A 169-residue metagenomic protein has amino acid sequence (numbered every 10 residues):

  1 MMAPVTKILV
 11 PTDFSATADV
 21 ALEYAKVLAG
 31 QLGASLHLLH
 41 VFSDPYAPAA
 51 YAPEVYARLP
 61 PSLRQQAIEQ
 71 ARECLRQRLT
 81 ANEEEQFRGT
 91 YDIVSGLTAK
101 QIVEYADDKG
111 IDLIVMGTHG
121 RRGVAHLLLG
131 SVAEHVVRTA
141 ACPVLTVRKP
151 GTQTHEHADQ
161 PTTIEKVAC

Functional and structural regions predicted by a protein language model:
M2-R58, P150-T152, P161-C169: Small/aliphatic-rich secondary-structure junction motif
A57-E73: A short acidic, glycine-rich active-site loop that binds or catalyzes chemistry on phosphate/adenosine moieties
G89-Y91: Rossmann-fold cofactor-recognition segment
I93-Q101: Charged docking surfaces used in two-component/phosphorelay signaling
Y105-I111: Glycine-rich phosphate-binding loop signature in dinucleotide/nucleotide-binding domains
L113-H135, Q153-E156: Glycine-rich, Arg-bearing micro-motifs that act as flexible, cationic patches
V132, A140-A141: Short, structured coil segments at secondary-structure junctions
